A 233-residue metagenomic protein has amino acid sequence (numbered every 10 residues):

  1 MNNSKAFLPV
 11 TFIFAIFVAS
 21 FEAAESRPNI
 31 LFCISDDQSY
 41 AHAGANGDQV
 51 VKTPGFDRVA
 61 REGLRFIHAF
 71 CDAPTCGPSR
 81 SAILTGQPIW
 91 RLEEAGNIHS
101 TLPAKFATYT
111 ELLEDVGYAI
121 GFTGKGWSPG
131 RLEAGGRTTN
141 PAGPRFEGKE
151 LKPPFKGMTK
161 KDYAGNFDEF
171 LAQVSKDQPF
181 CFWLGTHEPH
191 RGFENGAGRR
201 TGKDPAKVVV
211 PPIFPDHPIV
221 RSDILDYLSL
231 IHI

Functional and structural regions predicted by a protein language model:
N2-N3, F7, F12, F21-I231: Formylglycine-dependent sulfatase
